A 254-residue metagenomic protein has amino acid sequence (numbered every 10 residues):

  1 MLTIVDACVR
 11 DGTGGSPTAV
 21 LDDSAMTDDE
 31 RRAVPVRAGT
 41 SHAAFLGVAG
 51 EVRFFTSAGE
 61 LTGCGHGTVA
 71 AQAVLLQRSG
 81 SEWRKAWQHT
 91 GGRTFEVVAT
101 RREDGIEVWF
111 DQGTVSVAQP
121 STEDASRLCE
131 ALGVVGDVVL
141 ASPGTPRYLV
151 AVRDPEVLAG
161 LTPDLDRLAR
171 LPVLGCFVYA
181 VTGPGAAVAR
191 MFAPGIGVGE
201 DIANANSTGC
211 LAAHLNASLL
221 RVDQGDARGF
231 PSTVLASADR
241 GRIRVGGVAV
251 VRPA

Functional and structural regions predicted by a protein language model:
M1-G63, G67-A254: Active-site proximal loop and beta-alpha junction motif in alpha/beta enzyme cores
